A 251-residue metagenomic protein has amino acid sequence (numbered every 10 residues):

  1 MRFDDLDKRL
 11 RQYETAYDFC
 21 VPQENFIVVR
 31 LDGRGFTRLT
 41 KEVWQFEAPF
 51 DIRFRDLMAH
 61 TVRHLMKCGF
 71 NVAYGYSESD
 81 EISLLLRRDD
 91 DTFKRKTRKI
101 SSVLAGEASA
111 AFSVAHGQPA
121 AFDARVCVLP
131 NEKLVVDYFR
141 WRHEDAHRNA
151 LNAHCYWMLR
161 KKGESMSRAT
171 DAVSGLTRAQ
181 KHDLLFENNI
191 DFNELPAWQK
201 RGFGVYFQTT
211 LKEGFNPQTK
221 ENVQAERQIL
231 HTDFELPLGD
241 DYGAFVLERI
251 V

Functional and structural regions predicted by a protein language model:
M1-V251: Regulatory and interdomain segments flanking nucleotide-handling catalytic cores in signaling/defense enzymes
